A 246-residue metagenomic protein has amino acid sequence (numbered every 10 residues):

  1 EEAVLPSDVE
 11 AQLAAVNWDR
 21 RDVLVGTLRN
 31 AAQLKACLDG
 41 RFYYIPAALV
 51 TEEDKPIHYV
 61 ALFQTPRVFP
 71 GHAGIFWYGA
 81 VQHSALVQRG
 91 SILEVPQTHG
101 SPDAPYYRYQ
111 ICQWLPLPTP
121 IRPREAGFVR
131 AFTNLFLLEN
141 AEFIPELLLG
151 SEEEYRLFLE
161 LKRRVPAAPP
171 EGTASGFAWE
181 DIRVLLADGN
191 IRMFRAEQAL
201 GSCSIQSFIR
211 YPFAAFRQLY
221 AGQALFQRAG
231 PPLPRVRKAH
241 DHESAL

Functional and structural regions predicted by a protein language model:
E1-A11: Acidic metal-coordinating catalytic centers involved in nucleic-acid phosphodiester chemistry
E10-R20: N-terminal "first-domain core" detector
W18-E180, L185-G189, Q198-S204, R210-L246: Structured alpha/beta reader/binder surfaces that contact nucleic acids or chromatin modification marks
R192-F194: Short, hydrophobic beta-strand segments that form beta-sheet elements in well-ordered domains
